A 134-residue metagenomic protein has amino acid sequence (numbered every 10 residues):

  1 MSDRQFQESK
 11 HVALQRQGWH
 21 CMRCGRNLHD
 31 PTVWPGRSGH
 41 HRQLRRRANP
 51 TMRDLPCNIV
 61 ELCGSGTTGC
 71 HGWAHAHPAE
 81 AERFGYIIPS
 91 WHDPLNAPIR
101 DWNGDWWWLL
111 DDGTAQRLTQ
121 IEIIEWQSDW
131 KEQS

Functional and structural regions predicted by a protein language model:
M1-H20, N49-L55: Short, charged surface segments at domain edges that flank catalytic/cofactor-binding sites
R26-H29, N58-R83: Short Cys/His-centered divalent metal-binding micro-motifs
L28-T32, G36: Intrinsically disordered, low-complexity regulatory regions of eukaryotic proteins
S38-R42, E61-L62: Histidine-centered catalytic micro-motifs used for acid/base chemistry in nuclease and nucleotide-processing active
L44-R45, H75: Alpha-helical and His/Cys-centered functional microenvironments
R45-E61, F84-P98: Short microdomains enriched in Cys/His and/or Lys/Arg
I88-S134: Short flanking/linker segments adjacent to small metal-binding domains or redox-active Cys/His motifs
